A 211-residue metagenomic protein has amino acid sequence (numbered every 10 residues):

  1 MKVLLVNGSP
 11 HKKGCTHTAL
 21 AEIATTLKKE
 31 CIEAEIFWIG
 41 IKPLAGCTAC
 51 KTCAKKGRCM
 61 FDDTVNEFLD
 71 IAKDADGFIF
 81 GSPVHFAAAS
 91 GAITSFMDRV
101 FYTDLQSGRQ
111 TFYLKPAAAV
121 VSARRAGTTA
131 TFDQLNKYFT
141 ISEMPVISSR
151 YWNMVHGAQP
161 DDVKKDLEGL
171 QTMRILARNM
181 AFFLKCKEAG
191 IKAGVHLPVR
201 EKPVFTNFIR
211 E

Functional and structural regions predicted by a protein language model:
K2-E30: N-terminal beta1-alpha1 ligand-phosphate binding loop
I32-K42: A short beta-strand-loop structural module common to alpha/beta enzyme folds
K42-A72, V204-E211: Cysteine-cluster motifs in flexible loop/terminal segments that predominantly coordinate metals
K51-K55, D98, K165-D166: Short, hinge-like loop/turn segments at secondary-structure boundaries
M60-Y151: Helix-loop-strand module that forms the ligand-binding subsite of alpha/beta enzymes
P145-E211: Glycine-rich phosphate/pyrophosphate-binding loop and the adjoining helix
